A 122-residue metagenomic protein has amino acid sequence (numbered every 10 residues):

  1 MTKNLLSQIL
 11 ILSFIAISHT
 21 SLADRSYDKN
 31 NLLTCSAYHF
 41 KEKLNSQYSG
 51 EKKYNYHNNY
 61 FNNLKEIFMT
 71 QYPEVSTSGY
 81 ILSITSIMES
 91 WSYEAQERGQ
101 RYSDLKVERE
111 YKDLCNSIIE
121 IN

Functional and structural regions predicted by a protein language model:
M1-I9: Bacterial N-terminal signal peptides that target proteins for export
T2, A23-D24: Short, Lys/Arg-rich N-terminal segment immediately upstream of the first membrane anchor
L10-I15: Hydrophobic helical h-region of N-terminal Sec-dependent signal peptides in bacterial secretory/periplasmic proteins
L22-A23, Y102: A general structural-boundary detector
D24-V75: Short N-proximal segments of mature Sec-exported proteins
H57-N122: Compact alpha-helical subdomains of small soluble proteins
